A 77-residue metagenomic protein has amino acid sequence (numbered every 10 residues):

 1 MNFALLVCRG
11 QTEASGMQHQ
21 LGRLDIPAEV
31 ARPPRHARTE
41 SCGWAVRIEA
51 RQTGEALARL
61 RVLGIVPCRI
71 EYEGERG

Functional and structural regions predicted by a protein language model:
N2-A50, L57: Amphipathic, hydrophobic secondary-structure cores in small proteins
R47-G77: C-terminal structural segments of small proteins and small subunits
